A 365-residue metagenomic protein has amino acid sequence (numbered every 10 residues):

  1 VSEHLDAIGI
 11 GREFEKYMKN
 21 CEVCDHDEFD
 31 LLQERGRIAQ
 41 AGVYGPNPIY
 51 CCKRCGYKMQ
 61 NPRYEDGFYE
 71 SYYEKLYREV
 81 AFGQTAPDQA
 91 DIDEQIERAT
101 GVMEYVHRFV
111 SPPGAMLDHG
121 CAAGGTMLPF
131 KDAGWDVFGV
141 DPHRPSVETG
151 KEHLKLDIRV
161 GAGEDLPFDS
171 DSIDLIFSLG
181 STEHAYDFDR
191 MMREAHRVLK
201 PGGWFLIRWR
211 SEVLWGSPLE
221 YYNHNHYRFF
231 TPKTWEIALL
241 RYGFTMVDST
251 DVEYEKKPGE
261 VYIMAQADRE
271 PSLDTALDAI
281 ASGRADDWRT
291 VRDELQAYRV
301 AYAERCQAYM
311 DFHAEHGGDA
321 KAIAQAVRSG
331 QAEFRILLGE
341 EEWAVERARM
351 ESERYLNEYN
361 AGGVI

Functional and structural regions predicted by a protein language model:
V1-D171, L175-L179, M192, V261 (+1 more regions): Conserved N-terminal segment of class I S-adenosyl-L-methionine
L5, L206-R228, P232-A238: Short, glycine-/aromatic-enriched active-site segment of Class I SAM-dependent methyltransferases
D30-G36, F244-E255: Conserved S-adenosyl-L-methionine
V137, F205-L206: A short hydrophobic/small-residue beta-strand
R144, D165, E212-V213, V252-Y254: Conserved beta-strand edge residues that scaffold enzyme active sites
G180-H184: A short His-aromatic
D189-W204: A short glycine-rich, Lys/Arg-flanked "PGG" loop and its adjoining helix->strand segment in the class I
Y262-D268: Conserved beta strand-loop-helix elements of the APE1-like EEP
